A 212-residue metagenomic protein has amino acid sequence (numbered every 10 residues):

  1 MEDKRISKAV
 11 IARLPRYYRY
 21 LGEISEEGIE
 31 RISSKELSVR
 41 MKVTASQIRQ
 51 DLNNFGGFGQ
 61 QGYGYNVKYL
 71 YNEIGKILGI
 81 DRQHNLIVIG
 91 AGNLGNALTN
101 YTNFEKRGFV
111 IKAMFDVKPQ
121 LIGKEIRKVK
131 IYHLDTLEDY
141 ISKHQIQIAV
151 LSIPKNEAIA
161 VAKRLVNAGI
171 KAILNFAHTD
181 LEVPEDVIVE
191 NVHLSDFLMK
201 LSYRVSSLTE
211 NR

Functional and structural regions predicted by a protein language model:
M1-E30: Extreme N-terminal segment that seeds HTH/winged-HTH DNA-binding domains in transcriptional regulators
G22-S25, V129-R212: Phosphate-bearing ligand-interacting subdomains that bind or position ATP/ADP/UDP/GDP/NAD(P) or nucleotide-linked
R31, K35, R40-Q83: HTH-adjacent hinge/linker in prokaryotic transcriptional regulators
A91: Glycine-rich Rossmann-fold phosphate-binding loop(s) that bind the pyrophosphate of adenine dinucleotide cofactors
L94: Hydrophobic/small residue at the entry helix of a nucleotide-binding pocket
E105-R127: NAD(P)-binding Rossmann-fold cofactor-contacting core
